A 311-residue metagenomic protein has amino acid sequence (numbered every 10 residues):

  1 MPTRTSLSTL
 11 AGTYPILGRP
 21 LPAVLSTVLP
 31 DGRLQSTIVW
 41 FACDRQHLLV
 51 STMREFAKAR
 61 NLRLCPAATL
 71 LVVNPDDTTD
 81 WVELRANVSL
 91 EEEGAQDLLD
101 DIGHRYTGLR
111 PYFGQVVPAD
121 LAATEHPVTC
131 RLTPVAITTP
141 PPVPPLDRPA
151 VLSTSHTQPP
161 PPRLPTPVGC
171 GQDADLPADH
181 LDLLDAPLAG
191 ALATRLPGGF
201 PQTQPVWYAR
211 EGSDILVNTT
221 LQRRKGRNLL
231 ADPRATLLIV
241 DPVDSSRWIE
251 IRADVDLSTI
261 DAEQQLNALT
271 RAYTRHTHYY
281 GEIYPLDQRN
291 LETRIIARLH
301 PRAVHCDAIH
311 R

Functional and structural regions predicted by a protein language model:
M1-L7, P75, D80-D175, P242 (+1 more regions): Charged, gly/pro-rich active-site loop segments
P2-A23, L164-G190: Short, basic/aromatic recognition patches
T13, K58, A95-L98, H180 (+3 more regions): Amphipathic alpha-helical interface surfaces
Y14-P15, R60, D120-A122, L181 (+2 more regions): Short secondary-structure boundary/capping segments
I16-L17, L62, I102, L132 (+4 more regions): A generic structural signal for nonpolar/aromatic side chains embedded in well-ordered alpha-helices
P20-R54, R60-L62, A68-V72, W81-L84 (+4 more regions): Short beta-strand segments
F56-A57, D77, R224, D244: Short alpha-helical
